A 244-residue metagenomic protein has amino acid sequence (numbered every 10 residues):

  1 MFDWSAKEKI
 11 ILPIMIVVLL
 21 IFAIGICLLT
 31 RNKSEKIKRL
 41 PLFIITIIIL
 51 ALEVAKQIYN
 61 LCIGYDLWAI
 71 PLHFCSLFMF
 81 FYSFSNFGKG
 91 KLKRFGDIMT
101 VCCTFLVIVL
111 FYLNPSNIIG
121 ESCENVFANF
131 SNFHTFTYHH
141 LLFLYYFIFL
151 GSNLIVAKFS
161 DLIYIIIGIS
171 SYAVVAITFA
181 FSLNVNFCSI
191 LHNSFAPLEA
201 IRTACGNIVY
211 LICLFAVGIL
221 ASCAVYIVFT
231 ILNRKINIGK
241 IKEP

Functional and structural regions predicted by a protein language model:
M1-F80: Early transmembrane hairpin module of multi-pass membrane proteins
F2-V17, Y164-S171, F181-C223: Membrane-interface transmembrane-helix boundary segments in multi-pass integral membrane proteins
F22-L28, F81-F84, L141-D161: Alpha-helical transmembrane segments in multipass membrane proteins, preferentially the mid-helix core
L28-E35, A224-E243: Membrane-interface capping segments at transmembrane-helix boundaries
E35-I47, K93-V101, D161-I165, K242-E243: Membrane-interfacial loop-to-transmembrane alpha-helix junctions, especially the N-terminal start
I48-I58, T104-S116, I169-T178: Aromatic-anchored segments of alpha-helical transmembrane domains
F84-L150: Membrane-proximal helix-loop-helix units in multi-pass membrane proteins
F130-G151, S160-A180: Alpha-helical membrane segments in multi-pass integral membrane proteins
